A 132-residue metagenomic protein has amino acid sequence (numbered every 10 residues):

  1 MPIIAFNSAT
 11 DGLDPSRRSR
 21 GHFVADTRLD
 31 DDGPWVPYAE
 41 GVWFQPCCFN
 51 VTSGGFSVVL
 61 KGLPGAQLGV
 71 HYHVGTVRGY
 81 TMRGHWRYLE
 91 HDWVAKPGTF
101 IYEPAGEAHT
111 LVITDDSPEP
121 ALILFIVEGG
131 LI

Functional and structural regions predicted by a protein language model:
M1-G54: A short, N-terminal "cap"/entry segment at the start of jelly-roll beta-barrel domains of the cupin/DSBH fold
F44-P46, S57-V59, R78, F100-Y102 (+1 more regions): Conserved hydrophobic/aromatic beta-strand scaffold that supports enzyme active sites
V51, L89-A108: Short acidic-glycine-tyrosine-enriched beta hairpin
T52-G54, L63-A66, H85, E107-A108: Short, charged/polar surface micro-motifs in flexible loops or helix N-caps
V58-L60, L68-H73, E90-W93, V112-D115: Short histidine-centered beta-strand/loop micro-motifs that create catalytic or ligand/metal-coordination sites
V59-K61, H85, I126: Residue-level recognition of well-ordered beta-strand positions that form the cores of beta-sheet-rich folds across
L63-P64, H73-E90: Glycine- and acidic-residue-biased ligand/ion/polar-headgroup-sensing regions
A95-K96, A105-I132: Ligand-binding loop in jelly-roll beta-barrel domains
